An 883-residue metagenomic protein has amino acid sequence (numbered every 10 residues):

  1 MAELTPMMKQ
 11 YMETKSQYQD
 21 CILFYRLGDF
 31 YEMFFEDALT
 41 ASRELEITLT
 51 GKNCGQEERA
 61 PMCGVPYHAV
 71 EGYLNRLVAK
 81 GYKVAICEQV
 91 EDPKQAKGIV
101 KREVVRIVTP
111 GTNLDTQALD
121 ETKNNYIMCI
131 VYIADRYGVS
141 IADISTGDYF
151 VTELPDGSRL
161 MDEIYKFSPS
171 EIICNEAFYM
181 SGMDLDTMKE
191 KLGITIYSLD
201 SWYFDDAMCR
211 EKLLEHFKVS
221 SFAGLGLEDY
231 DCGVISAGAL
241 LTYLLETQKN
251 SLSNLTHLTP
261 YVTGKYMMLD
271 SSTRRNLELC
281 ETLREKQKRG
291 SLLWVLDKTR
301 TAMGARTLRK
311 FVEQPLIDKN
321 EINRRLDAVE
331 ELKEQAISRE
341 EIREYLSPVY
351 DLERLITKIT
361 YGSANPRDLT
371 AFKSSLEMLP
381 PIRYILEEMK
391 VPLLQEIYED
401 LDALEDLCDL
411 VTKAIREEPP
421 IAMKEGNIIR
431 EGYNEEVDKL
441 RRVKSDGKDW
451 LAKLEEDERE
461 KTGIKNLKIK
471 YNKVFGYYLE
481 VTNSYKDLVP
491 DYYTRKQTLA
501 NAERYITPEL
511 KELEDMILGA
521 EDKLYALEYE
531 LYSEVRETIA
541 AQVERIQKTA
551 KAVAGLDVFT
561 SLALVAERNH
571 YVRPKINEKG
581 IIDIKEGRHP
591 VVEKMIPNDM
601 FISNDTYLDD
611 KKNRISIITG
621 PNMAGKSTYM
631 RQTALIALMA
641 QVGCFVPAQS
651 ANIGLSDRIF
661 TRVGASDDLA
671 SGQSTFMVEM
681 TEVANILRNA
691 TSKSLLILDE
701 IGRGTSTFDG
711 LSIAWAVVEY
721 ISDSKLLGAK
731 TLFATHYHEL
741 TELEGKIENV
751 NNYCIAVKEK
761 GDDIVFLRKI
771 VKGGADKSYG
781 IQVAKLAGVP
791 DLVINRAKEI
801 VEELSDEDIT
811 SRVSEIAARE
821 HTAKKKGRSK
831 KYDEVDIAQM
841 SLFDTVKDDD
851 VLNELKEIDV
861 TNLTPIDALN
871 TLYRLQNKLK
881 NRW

Functional and structural regions predicted by a protein language model:
M1-E331, S347-T360, A364-E456, E802 (+2 more regions): Charged catalytic and DNA/RNA-contacting regions of genome-maintenance and nucleic-acid-processing enzymes
F35-A38, Y230, R300-T301, L308-F311 (+5 more regions): ATPase nucleotide-binding head domains, primarily ABC-like/P-loop NTPase cores
C87, P110-L119, S251, E387-L393 (+5 more regions): Active-site phosphate-binding and catalytic loops of NTP-dependent enzymes
Y361, N365, S375-M378, E431-G432 (+2 more regions): Charged, surface-exposed helical/loop "interaction arms" that form contiguous linear patches used for dimerization
L407-L410, A414, I421, Y477-Y493: Cytosolic, long alpha-helical scaffolding segments
R416, L499, E503-E537: Extended, charged coiled-coil "arm/hinge" scaffolds of SMC/Rad50-like chromosome-maintenance ATPases and other large
A452, E460-N483, P490: Extended, charged helical/alpha-beta scaffold domains that provide interaction surfaces
S841-W883: C-terminal tails and terminal domains of large nucleic-acid-associated and other macromolecular-machine proteins
